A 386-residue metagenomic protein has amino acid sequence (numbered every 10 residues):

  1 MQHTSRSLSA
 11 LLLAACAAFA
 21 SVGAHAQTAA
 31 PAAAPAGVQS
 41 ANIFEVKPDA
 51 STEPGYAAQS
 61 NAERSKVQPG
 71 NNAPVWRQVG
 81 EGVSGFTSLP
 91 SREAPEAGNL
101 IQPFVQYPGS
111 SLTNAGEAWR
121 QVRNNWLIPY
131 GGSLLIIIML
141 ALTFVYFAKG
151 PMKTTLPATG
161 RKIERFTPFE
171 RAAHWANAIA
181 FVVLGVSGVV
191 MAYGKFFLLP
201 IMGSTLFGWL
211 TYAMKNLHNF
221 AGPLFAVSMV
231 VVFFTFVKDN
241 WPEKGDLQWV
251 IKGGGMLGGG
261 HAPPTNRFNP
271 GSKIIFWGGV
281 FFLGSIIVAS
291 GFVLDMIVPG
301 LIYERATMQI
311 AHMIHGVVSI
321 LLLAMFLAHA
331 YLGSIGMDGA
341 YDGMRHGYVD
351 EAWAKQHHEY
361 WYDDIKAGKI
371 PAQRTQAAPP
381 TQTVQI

Functional and structural regions predicted by a protein language model:
Q2-S5, S9-L12, H25-I386: Membrane-embedded alpha-helical bundles that constitute the cytochrome b-like, heme-associated redox core of multi-pass
S21-G23: N-terminal signal peptide c-region/cleavage motif recognized by signal peptidases
